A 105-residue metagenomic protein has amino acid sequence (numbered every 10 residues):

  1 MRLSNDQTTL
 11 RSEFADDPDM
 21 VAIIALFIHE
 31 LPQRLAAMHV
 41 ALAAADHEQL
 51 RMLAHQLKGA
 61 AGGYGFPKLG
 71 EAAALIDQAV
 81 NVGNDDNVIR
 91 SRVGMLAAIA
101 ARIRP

Functional and structural regions predicted by a protein language model:
M1-P105: Two-component system phosphorelay core
